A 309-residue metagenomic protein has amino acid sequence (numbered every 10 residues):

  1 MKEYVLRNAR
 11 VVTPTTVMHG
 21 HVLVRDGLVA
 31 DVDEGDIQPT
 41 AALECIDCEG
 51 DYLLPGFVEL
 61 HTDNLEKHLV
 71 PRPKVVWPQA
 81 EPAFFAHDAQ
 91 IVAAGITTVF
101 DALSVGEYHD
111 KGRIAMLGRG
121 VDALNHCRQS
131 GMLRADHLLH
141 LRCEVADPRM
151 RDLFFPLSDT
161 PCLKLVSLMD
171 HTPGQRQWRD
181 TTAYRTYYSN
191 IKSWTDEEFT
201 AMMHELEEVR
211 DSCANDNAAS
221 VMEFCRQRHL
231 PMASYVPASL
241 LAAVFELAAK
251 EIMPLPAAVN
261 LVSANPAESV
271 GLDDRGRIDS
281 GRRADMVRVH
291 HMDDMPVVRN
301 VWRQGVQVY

Functional and structural regions predicted by a protein language model:
K2-E3, V11-L54: Histidine-rich, glycine-flanked metal-binding segment
A9, S280-Y309: C-terminal cap of metal-dependent C-N hydrolases
A9, V22, G27, G50 (+7 more regions): Divalent metal-coordination and catalytic microenvironments
A41-D51, F84-Q90, R151-V166: Short amphipathic alpha-helices and their capping/turn segments at secondary-structure boundaries
D51-G120: Metal-associated gating/positioning segment near the N- to mid-region
G106-D110, A115-P237: Metal-coordinating catalytic core of metallo-dependent amide/deamination hydrolases
Q227, A238-H291: His/Asp/Glu-enriched, well-ordered alpha-helical/loop segment that forms or immediately abuts the divalent-metal
